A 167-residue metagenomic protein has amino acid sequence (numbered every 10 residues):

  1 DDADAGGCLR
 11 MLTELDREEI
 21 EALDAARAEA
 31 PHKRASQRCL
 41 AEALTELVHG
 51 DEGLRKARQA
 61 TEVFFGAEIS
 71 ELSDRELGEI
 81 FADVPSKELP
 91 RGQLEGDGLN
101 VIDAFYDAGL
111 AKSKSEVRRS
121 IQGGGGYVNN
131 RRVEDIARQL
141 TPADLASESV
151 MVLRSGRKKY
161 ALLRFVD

Functional and structural regions predicted by a protein language model:
D1-D167: Conserved nucleotide- and phosphate/pyrophosphate-binding catalytic cores in adenylate/nucleotidyl-handling enzymes
